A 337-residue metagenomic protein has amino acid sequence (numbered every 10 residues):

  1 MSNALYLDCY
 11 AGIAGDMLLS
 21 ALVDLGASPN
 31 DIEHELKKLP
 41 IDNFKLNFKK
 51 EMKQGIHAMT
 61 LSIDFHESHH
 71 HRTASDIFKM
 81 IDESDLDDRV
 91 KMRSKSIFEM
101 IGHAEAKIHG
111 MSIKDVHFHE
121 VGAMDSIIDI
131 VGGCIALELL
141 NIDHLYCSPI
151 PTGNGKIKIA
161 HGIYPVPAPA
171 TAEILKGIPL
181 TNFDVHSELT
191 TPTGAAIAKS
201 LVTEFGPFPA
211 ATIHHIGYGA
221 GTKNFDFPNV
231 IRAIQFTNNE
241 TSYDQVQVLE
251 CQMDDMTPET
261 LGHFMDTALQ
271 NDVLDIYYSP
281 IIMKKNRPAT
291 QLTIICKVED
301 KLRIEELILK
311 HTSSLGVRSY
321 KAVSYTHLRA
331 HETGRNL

Functional and structural regions predicted by a protein language model:
D24, P29-H109, A168, G177-L180 (+2 more regions): Glycine-rich nucleotide/cofactor/substrate-binding loop typically near the N-terminus or early in the first domain
L145-R232, F236-T237: Mobile "lid/hinge" segments at catalytic clefts and subdomain interfaces of large enzymes
D244-D254: Short glycine-/aliphatic-rich beta-strand segments at the starts of folded cytosolic domains
M253-D275: Long hydrophobic segments that form regular secondary structure
N271-D275, L309-V317: A common structural junction motif
I295-L302: Helix N-cap motif at beta-to-alpha junctions
V317-R329: Noncatalytic alpha-helical scaffolds and linker/capping helices
H327-A330, G334-L337: Single conserved hydrophobic/aromatic residue that forms the stacking wall/gate of nucleotide- or nucleobase-binding
